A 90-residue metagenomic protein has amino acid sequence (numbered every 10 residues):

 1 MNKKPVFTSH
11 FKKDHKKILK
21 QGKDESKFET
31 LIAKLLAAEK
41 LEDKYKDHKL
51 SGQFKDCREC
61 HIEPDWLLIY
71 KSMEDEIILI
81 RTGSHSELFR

Functional and structural regions predicted by a protein language model:
M1-P64, S72-I78, S86-R90: Basic, Lys/Arg-enriched alpha-helical interface segments
